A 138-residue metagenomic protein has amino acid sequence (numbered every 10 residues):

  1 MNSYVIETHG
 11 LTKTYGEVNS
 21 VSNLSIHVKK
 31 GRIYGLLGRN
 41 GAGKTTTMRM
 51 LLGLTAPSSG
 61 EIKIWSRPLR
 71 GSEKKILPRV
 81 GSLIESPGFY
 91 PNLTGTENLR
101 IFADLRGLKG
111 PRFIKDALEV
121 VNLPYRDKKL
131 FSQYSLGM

Functional and structural regions predicted by a protein language model:
S3-T8, K13-M138: ABC transporter nucleotide-binding domains
